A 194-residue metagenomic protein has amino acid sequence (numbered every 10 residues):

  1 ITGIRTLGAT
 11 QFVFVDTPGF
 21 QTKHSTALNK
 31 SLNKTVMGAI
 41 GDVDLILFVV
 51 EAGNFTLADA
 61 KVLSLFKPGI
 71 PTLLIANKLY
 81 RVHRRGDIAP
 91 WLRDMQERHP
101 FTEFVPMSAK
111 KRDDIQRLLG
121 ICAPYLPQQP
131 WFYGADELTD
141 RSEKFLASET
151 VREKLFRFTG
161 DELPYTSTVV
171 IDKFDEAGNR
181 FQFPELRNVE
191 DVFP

Functional and structural regions predicted by a protein language model:
I1-T2: Conserved substrate/cofactor phosphate-moiety recognition/catalytic segment in nucleotide-dependent phosphotransferases
R5-F12, K30-F104, D175-N179: Conserved C-terminal guanine-recognition region of P-loop GTPase G domains, centered on the G4
T6, G41, L45, K67-P71 (+5 more regions): Non-catalytic alpha-helical coupling and interface elements of nucleotide-dependent molecular machines and regulators
D16: Conserved active-site aspartate in kinases
F20-N29, Y80: Flexible beta-alpha connector loops of hexameric P-loop NTPases
T26, G53, A109-R112: Short, surface-exposed acidic/glycine-rich loop or hinge patches that mediate macromolecular interfaces
I70-L73, Y80-F145: Canonical P-loop GTPase G-domain recognition
E143-P194: P-loop NTP-binding site
